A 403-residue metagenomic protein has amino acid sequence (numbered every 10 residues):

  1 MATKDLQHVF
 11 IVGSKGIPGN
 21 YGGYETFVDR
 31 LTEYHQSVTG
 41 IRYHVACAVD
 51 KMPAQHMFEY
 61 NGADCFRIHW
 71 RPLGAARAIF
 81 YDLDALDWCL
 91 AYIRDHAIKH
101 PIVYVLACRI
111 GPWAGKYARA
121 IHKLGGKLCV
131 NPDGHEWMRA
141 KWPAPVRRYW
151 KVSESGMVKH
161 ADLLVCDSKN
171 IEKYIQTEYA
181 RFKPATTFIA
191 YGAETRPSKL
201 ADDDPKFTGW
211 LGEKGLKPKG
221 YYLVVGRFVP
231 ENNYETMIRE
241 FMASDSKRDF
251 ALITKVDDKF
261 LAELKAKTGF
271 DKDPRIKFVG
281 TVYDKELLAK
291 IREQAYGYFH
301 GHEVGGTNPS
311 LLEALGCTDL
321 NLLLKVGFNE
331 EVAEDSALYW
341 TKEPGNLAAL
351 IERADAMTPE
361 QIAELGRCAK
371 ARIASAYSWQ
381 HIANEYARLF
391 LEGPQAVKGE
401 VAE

Functional and structural regions predicted by a protein language model:
L6, S14-N20, Y34-G74, N170-E172 (+2 more regions): N-terminal strand-loop element at the rim of the active site of nucleotide-sugar-dependent glycosyltransferases
F10-V12, K206, L211-N232, I238-D245 (+1 more regions): Conserved donor-binding/catalytic core segment of Leloir-type glycosyltransferases
A48-K51, A193-E194, V225, R248-L264 (+1 more regions): Glycosyltransferase donor-sugar binding loop
A78-A91, I98-P132, G306: An aromatic- and histidine-rich active-site surface loop
V146-L164: Membrane-proximal helix-turn-helix segments that form the acceptor-binding/catalytic region of lipid-linked
K290-G306, D319-L320: Acidic donor-binding loop of glycosyltransferase active sites
A337-G345, R353-P359: Conserved acidic donor-binding segment of nucleotide-sugar-dependent glycosyltransferases
P359-Q395: A charged, aromatic-enriched C-terminal amphipathic alpha-helix characteristic of glycosyltransferases across folds
